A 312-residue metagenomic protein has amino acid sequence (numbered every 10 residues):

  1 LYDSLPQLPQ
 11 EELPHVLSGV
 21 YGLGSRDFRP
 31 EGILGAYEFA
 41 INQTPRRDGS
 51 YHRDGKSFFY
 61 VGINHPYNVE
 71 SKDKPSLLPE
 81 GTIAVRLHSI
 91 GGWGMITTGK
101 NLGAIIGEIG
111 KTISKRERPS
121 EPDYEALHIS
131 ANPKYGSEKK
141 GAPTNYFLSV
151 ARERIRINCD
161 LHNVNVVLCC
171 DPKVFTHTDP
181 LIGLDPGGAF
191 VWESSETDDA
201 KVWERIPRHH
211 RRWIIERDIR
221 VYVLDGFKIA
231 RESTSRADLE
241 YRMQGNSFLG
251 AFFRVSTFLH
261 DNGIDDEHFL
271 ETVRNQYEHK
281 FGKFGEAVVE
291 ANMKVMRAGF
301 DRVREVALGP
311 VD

Functional and structural regions predicted by a protein language model:
Y2-D312: Active-site cofactor/cluster-binding pocket
